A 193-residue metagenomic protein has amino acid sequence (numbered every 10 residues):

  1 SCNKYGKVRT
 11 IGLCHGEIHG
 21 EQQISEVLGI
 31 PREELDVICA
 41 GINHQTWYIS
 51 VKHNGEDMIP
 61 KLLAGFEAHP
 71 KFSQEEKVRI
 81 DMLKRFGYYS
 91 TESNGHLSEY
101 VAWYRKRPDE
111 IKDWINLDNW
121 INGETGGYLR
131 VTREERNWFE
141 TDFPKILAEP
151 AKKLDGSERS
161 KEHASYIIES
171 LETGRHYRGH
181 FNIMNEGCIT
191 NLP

Functional and structural regions predicted by a protein language model:
S1-V8, E21: Rossmann-fold NAD(P)-binding glycine/threonine-rich loop
K4, E26-G29: Short polybasic/polar patches that bind polyanions
G6-L13, R32-D36: Rossmann-fold dehydrogenase core element
C14-I18: Short, acidic/turn-prone active-site loops that include or flank metal/cofactor- and phosphate-binding residues
G20-I24, Y48-I49: Short, charged, surface-exposed secondary-structure boundary motifs
G29-P193: Long, compositionally biased stretches enriched for glycine and/or charged residues
